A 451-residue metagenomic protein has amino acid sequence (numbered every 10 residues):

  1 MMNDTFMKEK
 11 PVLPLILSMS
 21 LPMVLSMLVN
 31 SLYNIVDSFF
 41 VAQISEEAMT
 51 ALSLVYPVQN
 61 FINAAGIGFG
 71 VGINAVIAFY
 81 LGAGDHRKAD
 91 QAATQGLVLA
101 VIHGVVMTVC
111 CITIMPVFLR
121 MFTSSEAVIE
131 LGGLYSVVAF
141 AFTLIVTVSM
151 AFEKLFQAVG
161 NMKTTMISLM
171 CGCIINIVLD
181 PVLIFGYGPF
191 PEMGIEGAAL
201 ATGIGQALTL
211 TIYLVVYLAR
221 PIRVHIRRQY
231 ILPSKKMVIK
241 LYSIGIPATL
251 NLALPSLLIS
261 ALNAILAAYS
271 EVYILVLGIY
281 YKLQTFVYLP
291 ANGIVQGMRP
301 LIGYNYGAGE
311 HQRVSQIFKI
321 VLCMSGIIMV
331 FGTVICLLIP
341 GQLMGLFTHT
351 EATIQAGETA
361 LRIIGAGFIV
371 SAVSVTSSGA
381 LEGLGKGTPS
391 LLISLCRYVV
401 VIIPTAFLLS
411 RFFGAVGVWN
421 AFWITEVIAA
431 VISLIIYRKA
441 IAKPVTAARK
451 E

Functional and structural regions predicted by a protein language model:
M1-S20, I77-L144, F190-I246, I302-G367 (+1 more regions): Short alpha-helical transmembrane segments in multi-pass integral membrane proteins
E9, L13-L32, V36, V58-A65 (+6 more regions): Residue-level signal for short hydrophobic patches within transmembrane helices of multi-pass membrane transporters
S18-D37, V138, G172, G205-T209 (+4 more regions): Transmembrane helical elements of multi-pass membrane transporters/channels
L28, L32-T50, L119-E126, V182-M193 (+4 more regions): Helix-terminus/linker motif at the lipid-water interface of multi-pass membrane proteins
V41-N60, E126-L131, I195-G197, M237-I244 (+5 more regions): Interfacial/gating helices of multi-pass transporter permease domains
M49-V109, T113, V146-G160, T164-T165 (+4 more regions): Small-residue-rich hydrophobic transmembrane alpha-helices
F61-A64, T108, N176-P181, L210-L214 (+4 more regions): Hydrophobic transmembrane alpha-helices of multi-pass small-molecule transporters
G70, N74, A139-Q157, T165-C173 (+5 more regions): Short runs within selected transmembrane alpha-helices of multi-pass transporters and secretion channels
